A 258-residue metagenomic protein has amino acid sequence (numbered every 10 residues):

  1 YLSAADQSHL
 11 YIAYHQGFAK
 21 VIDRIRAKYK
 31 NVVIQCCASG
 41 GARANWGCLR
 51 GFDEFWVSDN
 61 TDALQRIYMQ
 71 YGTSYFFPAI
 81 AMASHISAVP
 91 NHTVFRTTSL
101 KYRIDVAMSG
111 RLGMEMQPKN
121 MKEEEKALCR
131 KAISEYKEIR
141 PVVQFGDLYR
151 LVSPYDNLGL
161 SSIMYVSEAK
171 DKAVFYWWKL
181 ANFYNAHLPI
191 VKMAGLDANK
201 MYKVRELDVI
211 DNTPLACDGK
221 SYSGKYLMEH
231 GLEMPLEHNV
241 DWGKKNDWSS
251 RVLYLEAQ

Functional and structural regions predicted by a protein language model:
L2-Y14: Glycine-rich tight-turn/loop motif centered on a GG-T
I12-N120: Glycan-recognition surfaces
I34, A107, F175, V204 (+1 more regions): Hydrophobic, well-ordered secondary-structure elements that form the walls of internal hydrophobic environments
C36-A38, R111, M116-N120, W177-K179 (+3 more regions): Active-site proximal loops enriched in glycine and acidic residues that flank catalytic Cys/His/Asp and coordinate
C36-N45, K122-K126, Y149-N157: A glycine-rich phosphate-binding loop feature that marks nucleotide/adenosyl-phosphate handling sites
K101-V152: Catalytic cores of secreted or luminal carbohydrate-active enzymes
P154-A198: Carbohydrate-binding surface patches
A181-Q258: C-terminal beta-sandwich/jelly-roll accessory domains of carbohydrate-active enzymes
